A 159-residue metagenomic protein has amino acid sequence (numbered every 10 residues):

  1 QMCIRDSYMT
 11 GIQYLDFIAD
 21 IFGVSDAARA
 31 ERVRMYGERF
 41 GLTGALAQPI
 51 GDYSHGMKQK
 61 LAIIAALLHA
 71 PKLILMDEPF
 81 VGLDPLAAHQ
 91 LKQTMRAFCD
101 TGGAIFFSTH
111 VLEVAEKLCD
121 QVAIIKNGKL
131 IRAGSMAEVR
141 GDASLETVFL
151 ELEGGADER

Functional and structural regions predicted by a protein language model:
M2-I4: Short, small-residue-biased leader/transition segments that mark boundaries at the very start of proteins
D16, D20, A27-A45: Conserved ABC ATPase "signature" region
L68-K72: A short, proline-enriched helix->beta-strand linker immediately N-terminal to the Walker B motif in ABC-type P-loop
I74-D77: Catalytic Walker B motif of ABC-type/P-loop ATPase nucleotide-binding domains
A88-T101: Helical segment within the ABC ATPase nucleotide-binding domain
A115-K117: A short, surface-exposed alpha-helical micro-motif characterized by mixed small hydrophobic and charged/polar residues
A133-G134: ABC ATPase "signature
